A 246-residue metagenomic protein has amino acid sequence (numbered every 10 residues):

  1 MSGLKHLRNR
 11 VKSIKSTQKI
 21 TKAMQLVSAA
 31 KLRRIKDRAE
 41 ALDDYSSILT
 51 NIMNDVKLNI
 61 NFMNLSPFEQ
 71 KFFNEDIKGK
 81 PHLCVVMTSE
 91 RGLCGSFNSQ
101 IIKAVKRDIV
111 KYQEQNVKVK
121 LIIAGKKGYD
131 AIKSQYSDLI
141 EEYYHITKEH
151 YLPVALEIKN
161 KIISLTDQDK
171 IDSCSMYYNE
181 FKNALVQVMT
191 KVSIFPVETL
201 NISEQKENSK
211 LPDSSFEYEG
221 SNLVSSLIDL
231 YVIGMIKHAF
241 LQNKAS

Functional and structural regions predicted by a protein language model:
M1-S246: C-terminal beta-strand-loop-alpha-helix "lid" module of Rossmann-like NAD(P)-dependent dehydrogenases
